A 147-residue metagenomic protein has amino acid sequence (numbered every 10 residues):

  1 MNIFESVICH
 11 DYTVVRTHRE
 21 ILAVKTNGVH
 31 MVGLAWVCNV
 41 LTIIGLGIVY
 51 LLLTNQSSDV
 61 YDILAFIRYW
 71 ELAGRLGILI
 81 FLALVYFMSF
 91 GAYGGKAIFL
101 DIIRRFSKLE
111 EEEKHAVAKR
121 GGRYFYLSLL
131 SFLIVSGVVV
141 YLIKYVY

Functional and structural regions predicted by a protein language model:
M1-K25: Membrane-proximal soluble regions of multi-pass membrane proteins
I3-I8, V49-L52, V85-R104: Membrane-water interface of transmembrane alpha-helices
V15-L22, K96-E112: Cytoplasmic membrane-interface regions of multi-pass membrane proteins
L22-C38, E112-L133: Loop-to-transmembrane boundary segments
A35-L46, Y69-K96: Hydrophobic alpha-helical membrane-embedded segments
L53-W70: Perimembrane loop-to-helix junctions flanking transmembrane segments
I63-F66, D101-G121: Short membrane-interface loop/juxtamembrane segments of multi-pass integral membrane proteins
L133-Y147: Juxtamembrane boundary at the C-terminal end of a transmembrane helix
